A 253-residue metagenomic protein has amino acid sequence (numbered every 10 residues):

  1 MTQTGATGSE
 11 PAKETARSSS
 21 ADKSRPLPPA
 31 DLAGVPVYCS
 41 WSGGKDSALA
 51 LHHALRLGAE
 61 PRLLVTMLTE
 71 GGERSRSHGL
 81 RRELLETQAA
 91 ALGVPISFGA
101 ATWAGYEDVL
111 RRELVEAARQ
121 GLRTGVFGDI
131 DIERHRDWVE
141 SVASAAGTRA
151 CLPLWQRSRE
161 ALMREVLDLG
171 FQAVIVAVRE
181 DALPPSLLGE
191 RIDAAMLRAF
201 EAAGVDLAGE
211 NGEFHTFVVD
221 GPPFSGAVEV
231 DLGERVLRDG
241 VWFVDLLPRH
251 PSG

Functional and structural regions predicted by a protein language model:
T2-G5, E10-G253: Nucleotide-activated chemistry modules centered on ATP-dependent adenylation/adenylyltransferase
